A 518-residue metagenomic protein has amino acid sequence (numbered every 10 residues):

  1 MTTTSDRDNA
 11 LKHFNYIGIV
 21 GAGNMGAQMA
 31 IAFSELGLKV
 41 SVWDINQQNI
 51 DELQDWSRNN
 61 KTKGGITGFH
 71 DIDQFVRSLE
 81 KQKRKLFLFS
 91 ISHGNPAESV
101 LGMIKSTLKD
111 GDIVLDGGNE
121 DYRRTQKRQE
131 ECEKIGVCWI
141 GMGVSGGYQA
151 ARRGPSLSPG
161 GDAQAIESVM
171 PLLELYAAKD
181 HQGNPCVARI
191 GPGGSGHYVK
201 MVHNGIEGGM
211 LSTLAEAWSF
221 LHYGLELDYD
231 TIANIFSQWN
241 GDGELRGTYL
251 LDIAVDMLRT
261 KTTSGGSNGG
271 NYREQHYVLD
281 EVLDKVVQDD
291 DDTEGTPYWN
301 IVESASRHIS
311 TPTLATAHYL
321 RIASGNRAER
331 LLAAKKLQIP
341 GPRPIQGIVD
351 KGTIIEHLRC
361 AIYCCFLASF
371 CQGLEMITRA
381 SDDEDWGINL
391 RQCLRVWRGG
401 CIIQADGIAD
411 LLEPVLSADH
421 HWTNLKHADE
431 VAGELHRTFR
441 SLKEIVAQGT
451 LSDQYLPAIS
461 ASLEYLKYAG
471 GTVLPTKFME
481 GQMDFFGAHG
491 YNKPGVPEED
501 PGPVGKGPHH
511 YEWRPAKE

Functional and structural regions predicted by a protein language model:
T2-F14: A short, basic/flexible loop-to-alpha-helix module at the beginning of a structural domain
I17-V20, A97-G102, D121-A233, G241-E281 (+1 more regions): Rossmann-fold dinucleotide-binding core
G26-A27: N-terminal Rossmann-fold NAD(P) dinucleotide-binding loop
A30, S34: Gly/Ala-rich phosphate-binding loop of Rossmann-like dinucleotide-binding domains, activating on the conserved
L38-S41, I45-I140, A150-A163: Rossmann-like NAD(P)-binding element
S195-H197, H222-Y223, L227, N234 (+4 more regions): Interdomain hinge/lid region at the active-site interface of Rossmann-like NAD(P)-dependent oxidoreductases
F236-G243, S381-L416: Small-residue-rich helix-loop
H436, S441-E518: C-terminal amphipathic alpha-helical interaction region
